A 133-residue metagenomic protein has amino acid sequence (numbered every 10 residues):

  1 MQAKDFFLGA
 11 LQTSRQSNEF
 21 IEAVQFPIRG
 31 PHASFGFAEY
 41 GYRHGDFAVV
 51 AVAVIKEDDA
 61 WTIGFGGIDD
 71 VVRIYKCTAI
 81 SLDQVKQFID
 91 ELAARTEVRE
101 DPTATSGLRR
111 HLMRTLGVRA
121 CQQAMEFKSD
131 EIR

Functional and structural regions predicted by a protein language model:
M1-R133: C-terminal structural segment of proteins
